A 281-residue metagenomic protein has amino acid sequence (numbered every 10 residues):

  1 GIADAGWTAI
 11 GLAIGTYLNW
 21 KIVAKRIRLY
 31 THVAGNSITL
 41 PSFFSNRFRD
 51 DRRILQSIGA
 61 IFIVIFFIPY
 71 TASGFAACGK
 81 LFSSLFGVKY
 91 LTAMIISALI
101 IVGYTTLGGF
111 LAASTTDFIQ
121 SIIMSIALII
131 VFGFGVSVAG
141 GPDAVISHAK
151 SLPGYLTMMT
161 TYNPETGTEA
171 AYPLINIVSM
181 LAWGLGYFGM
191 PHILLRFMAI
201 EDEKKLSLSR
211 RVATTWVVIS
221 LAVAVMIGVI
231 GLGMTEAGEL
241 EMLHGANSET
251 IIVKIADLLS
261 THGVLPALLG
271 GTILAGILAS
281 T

Functional and structural regions predicted by a protein language model:
G1-G11, S45, I122-G270: Loop-to-helix junctions at membrane interfaces in multi-pass transport proteins
I2, Y90-L91, G109-F110, F118 (+1 more regions): Membrane-helix interface/capping residues of multi-pass secondary transporters
W7-T105, A182-G186, L195, L274-T281: Helix-loop-helix module between adjacent transmembrane segments
I22, F86, L107, G133-S137 (+1 more regions): Helix-loop junctions at the membrane-solvent interface of multi-pass transporters, primarily the C-terminal
A60, F67, I95-A98, F118-S121 (+3 more regions): Residues within membrane-spanning alpha-helices of integral membrane proteins, especially the hydrophobic core/packing
T105-T106, R210: N-terminal amphipathic, basic-rich helices that act as targeting or association modules
T116-I119, P191, T281: Residue-level micro-sites within transmembrane alpha helices that shape and flank functional polar/acidic positions
